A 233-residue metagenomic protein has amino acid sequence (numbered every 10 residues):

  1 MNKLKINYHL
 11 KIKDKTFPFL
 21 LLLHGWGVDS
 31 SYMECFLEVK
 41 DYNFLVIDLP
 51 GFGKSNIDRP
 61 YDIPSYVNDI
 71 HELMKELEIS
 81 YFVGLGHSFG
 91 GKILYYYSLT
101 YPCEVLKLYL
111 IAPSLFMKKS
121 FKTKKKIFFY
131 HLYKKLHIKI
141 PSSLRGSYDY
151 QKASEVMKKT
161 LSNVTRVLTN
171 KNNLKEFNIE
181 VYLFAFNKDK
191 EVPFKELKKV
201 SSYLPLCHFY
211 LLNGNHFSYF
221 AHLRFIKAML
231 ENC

Functional and structural regions predicted by a protein language model:
I12-K54: Conserved HGGG/HGGXW glycine-rich cap/lid loop of the alpha/beta-hydrolase fold
C35, I179, P193-S202, L223: Short alpha-helix in the alpha/beta-hydrolase fold that links the catalytic acid
L45-V83: Active-site loop/oxyanion-hole signature of alpha/beta-hydrolase fold enzymes
K92-T100, L106-L136: Flexible "cap/lid" loop of the alpha/beta hydrolase fold
K119-I179: Conserved alpha/beta-hydrolase catalytic His-Asp/Glu region
E176-N178, L183-A185, D189: Short beta-strand/loop motif that positions the catalytic acidic residue of the alpha/beta-hydrolase fold
K188-V192, F217: Acidic catalytic loop of the alpha/beta-hydrolase fold
G214-F225: Catalytic histidine-centered segment of alpha/beta-hydrolase-like enzymes
